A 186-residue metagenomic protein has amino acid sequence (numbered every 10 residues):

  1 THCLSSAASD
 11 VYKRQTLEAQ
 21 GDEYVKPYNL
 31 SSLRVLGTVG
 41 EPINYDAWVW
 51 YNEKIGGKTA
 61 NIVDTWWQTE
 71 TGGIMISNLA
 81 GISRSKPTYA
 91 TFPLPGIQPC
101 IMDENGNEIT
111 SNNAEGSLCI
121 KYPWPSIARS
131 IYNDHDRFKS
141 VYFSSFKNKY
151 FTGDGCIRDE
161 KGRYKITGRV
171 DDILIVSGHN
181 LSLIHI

Functional and structural regions predicted by a protein language model:
T1-A8, Y12, I184-H185: Single conserved hydrophobic/aromatic residue that forms the stacking wall/gate of nucleotide- or nucleobase-binding
L4, M102-D103, T152, R158: Hydrophobic alpha-helical segments, especially N-terminal targeting/anchoring helices
D10, V39, K121: Conserved residues at the C-terminal ends of beta-strands
K13-L17, I43-D46, T69-G73, E108 (+4 more regions): Flexible loop/turn segments at secondary-structure boundaries
E18-P87, Q98, Y132: Gly/Ser/Thr-rich phosphate-binding loop
G40, W67, T91, D154 (+1 more regions): Active-site glycine-centered loops adjacent to acidic/histidine catalytic or metal-binding residues that shape
P42-Y45, N78, R84-N133, V141-K147: Adenylate-forming AMP-binding core of the ANL superfamily, especially NRPS adenylation
T110, C119-N180: Conserved ATP-binding/catalytic segment of the ANL
